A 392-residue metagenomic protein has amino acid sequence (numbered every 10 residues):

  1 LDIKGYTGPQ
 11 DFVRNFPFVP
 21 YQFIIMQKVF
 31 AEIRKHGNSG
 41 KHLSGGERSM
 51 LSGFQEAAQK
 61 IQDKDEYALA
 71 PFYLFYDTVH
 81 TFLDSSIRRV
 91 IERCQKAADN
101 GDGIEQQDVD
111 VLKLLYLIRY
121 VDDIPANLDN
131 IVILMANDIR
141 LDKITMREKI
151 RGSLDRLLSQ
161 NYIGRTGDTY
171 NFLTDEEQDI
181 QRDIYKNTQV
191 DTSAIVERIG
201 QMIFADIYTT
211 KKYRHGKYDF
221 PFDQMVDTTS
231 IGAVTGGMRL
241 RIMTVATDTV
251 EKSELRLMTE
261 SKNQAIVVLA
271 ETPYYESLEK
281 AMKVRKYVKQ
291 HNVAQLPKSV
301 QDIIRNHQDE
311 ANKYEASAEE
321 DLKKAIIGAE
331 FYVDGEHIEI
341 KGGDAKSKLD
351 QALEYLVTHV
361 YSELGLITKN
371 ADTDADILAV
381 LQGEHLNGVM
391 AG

Functional and structural regions predicted by a protein language model:
L1-G392: Extended alpha-helical scaffold and adjacent linker segments that couple domains and build interaction/assembly
